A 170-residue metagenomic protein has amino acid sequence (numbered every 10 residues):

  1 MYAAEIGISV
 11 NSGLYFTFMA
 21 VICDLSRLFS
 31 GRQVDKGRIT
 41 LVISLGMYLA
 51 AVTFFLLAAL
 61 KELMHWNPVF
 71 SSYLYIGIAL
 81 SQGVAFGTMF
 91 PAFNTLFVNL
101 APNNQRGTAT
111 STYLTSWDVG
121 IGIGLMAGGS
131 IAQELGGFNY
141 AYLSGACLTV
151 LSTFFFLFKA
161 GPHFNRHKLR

Functional and structural regions predicted by a protein language model:
M1-S12: Short amphipathic helix-loop junctions that connect adjacent transmembrane helices in Major Facilitator Superfamily/SLC
S9-V10, N103-Y113: Loop-to-transmembrane helix entry/capping segments in MFS-fold secondary transporters and related SLC/MFSD carriers
A20-L28, I121-G122: Residue-level signature of mid-helix packing/kink "hotspots" within the transmembrane helices of 12-pass Major
S26-I39, A132-Q133: Helix-to-loop junctions at the C-terminal end of transmembrane segments in multipass secondary transporters
L41-L56: Structural signature of the two symmetry-related core transmembrane helices
F70-T88: Hydrophobic core of transmembrane alpha-helices in multi-pass small-molecule transporters, especially MFS/SLC-type
T88-A101: Intracellular juxtamembrane helix-capping segments at the cytosolic ends of symmetry-related transmembrane helices
S130-T149: A membrane-interface helix-boundary motif in multi-pass transporters
